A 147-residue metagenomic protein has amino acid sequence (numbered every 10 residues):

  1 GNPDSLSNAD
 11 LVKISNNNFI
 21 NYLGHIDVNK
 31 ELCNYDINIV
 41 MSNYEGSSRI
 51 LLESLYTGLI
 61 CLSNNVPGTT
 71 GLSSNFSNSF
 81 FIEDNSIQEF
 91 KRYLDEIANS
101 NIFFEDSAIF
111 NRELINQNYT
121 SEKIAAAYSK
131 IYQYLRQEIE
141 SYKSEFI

Functional and structural regions predicted by a protein language model:
G1-A9: Glycosyltransferase donor-sugar binding loop
N8-H25: Nucleotide-activated donor-binding/catalytic signature segment of Leloir-type glycosyltransferases, i.e., the conserved
N43-Y44: Aromatic "clamp/platform" in nucleotide-sugar-dependent glycosyltransferases that forms part of the donor/acceptor
I60-S63: Short hydrophobic beta-strand element within catalytic cores of glycosyltransferases and related nucleotide-activated
F76-Q88, E96-N101: Conserved acidic donor-binding segment of nucleotide-sugar-dependent glycosyltransferases
F103-N118, A127-K130: A short, well-ordered alpha-helix in the C-terminal region of glycosyltransferases
S121-I147: C-terminal alpha-helical cap of glycosyltransferases
